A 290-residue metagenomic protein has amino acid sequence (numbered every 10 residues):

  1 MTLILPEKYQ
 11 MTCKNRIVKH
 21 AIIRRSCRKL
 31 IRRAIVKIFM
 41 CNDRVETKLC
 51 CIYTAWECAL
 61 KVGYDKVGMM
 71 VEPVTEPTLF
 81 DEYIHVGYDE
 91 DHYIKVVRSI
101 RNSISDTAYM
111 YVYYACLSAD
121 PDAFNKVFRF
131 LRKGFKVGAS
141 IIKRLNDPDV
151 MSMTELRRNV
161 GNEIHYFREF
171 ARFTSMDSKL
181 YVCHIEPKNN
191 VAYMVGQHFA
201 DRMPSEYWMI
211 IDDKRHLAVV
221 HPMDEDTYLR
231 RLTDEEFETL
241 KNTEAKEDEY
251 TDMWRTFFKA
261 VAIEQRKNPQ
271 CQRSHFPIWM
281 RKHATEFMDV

Functional and structural regions predicted by a protein language model:
A34-D89: N-terminal ordered "arm"
G68-H165: Charged, alpha-helical interface segments at or near domain boundaries
E82-D91, E225-T239: Acidic, Ser/Thr-rich peripheral helices and adjacent loops at domain boundaries
S140-R230: Internal, well-folded beta-alpha domain core
Y207, A218-V219, E238-V290: Long, compositionally biased intrinsically disordered terminal regions
